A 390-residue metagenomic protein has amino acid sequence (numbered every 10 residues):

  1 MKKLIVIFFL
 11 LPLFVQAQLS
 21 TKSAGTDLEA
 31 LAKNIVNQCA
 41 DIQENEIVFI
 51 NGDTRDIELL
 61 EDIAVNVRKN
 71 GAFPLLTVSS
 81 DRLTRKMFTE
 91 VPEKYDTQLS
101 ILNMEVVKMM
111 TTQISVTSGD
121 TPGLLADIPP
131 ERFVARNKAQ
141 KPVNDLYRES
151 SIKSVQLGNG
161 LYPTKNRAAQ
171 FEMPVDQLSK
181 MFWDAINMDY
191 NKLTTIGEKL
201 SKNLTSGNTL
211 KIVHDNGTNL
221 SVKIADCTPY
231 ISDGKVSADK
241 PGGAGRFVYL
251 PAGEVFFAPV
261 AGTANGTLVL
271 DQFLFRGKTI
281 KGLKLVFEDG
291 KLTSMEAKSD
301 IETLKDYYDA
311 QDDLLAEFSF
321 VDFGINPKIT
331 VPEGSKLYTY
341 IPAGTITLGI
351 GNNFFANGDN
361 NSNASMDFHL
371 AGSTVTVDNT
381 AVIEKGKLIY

Functional and structural regions predicted by a protein language model:
M1-T21: Bacterial Sec-dependent N-terminal signal peptides
A17-N265: Active-site bordering "gate/hinge" segments that shape substrate access to catalytic or cofactor-binding pockets
R55-D56, G119-T121, T164, G217 (+8 more regions): Short, glycine-/Ser/Thr-/acidic-enriched flexible segments
A64-K69, C227-P229, A238-D239, K284-V286 (+3 more regions): Short, solvent-exposed amphipathic alpha-helical segments in soluble enzyme and RNA/protein-processing domains
N203-T209, T279-K281, D367-S373: A short, compositionally biased
F247-M295: Oxyanion-binding "anion nests"
N265, K278, S294-D359, V375: Dual-mode signal for accessory low-complexity, basic/Gly-rich regions
T347-Y390: Intrinsically disordered terminal and processing segments
